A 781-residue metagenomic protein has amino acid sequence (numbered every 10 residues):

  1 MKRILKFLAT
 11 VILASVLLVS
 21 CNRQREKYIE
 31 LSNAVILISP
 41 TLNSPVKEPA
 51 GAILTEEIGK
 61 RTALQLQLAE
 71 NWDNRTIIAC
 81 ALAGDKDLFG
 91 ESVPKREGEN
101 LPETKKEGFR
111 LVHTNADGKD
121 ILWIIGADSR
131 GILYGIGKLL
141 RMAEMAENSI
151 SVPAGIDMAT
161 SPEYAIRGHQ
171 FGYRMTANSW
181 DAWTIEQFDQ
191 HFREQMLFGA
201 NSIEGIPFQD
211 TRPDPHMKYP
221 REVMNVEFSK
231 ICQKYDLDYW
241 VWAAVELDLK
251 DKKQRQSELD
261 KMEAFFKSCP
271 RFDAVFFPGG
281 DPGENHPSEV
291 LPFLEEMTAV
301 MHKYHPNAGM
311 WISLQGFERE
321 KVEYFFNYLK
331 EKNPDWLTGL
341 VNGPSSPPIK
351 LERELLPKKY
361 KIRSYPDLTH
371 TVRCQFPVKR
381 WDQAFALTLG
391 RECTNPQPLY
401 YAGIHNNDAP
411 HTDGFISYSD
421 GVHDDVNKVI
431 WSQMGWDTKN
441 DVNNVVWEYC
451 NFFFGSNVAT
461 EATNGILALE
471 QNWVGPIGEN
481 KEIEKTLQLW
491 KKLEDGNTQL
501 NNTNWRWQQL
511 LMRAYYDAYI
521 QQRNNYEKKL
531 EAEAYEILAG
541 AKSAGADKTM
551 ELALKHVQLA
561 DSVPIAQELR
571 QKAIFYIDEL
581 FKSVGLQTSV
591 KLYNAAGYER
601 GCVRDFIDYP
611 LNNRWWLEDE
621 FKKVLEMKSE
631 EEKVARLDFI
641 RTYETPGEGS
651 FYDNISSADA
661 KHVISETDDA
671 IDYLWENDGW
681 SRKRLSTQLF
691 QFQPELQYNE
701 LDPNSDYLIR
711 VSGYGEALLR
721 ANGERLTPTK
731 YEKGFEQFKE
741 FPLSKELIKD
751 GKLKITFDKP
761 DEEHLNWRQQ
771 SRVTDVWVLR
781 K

Functional and structural regions predicted by a protein language model:
M1-R3: N-terminal secretory signal peptides that target proteins for export/translocation
K6, T10, A14, C21-N115 (+1 more regions): Acidic, contiguous N-terminal accessory segments
I29, S44-P45, A50-I53, E57-G59 (+3 more regions): Feature activates predominantly on carbohydrate-active enzymes
I38-N43, A79-K86, I125-A127, Y173 (+6 more regions): Structural motif
Q67, A146-N148, N201, P213-S229 (+7 more regions): Catalytic-core regions of glycoside hydrolase
S419-N427, K439-R636: C-terminal non-catalytic alpha-helical accessory regions
W616-D702, N766-K781: Glycan-recognition and processing domains
R684-N704, S712-R780: Beta-strand-rich ligand-recognition modules
